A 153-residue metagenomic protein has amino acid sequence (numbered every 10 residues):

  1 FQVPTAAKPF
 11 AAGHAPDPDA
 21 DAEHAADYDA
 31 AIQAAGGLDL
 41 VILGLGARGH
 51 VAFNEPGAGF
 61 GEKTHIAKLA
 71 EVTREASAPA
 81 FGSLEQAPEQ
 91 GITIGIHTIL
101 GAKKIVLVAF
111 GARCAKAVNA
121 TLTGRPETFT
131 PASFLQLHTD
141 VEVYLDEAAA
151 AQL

Functional and structural regions predicted by a protein language model:
F1-L153: Conserved phosphate- and dinucleotide-binding cores of soluble alpha/beta proteins, encompassing both enzyme active
